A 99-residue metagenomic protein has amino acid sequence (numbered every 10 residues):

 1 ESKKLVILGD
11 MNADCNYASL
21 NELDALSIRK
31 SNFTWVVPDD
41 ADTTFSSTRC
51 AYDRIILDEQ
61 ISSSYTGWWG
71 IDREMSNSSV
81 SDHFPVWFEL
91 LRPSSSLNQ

Functional and structural regions predicted by a protein language model:
E1-V6, A13-Q99: Metal-dependent phosphoester-hydrolase catalytic domains
